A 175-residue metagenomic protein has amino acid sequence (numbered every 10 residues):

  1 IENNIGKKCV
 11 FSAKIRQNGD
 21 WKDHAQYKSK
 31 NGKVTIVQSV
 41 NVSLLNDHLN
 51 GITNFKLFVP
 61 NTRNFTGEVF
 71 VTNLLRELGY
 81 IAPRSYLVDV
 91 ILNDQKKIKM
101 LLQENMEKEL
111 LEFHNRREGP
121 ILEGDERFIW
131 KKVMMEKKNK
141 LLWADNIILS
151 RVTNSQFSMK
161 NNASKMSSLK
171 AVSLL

Functional and structural regions predicted by a protein language model:
I1-N64: Conserved NTP-binding catalytic cores of kinases and kinase-like/nucleotidyltransferase enzymes across multiple kinase
V10-K14, K22-H24, L92, F113 (+1 more regions): Carboxylate/His-rich catalytic cores and anion/metal-binding grooves
V10-S12, V37-S39, N54, P83-L87 (+4 more regions): Extracellular structured ligand-interaction cores
H24-S29, M100, E112-R116: Short, solvent-exposed loop/turn and secondary-structure capping segments
V42, L75, Q103: A residue-level signal for conserved active-site and pocket-lining positions in enzyme catalytic cores
N50-I98, S158, N162-S173: A conserved hydrophobic secondary-structure block that centers on an alpha-helix together with its immediately flanking
K96-E107: Charged, often glycine-rich, active-site loop that binds/positions anionic groups
E107-L175: ATP-dependent phospho-/nucleotidyl transfer catalytic cores
